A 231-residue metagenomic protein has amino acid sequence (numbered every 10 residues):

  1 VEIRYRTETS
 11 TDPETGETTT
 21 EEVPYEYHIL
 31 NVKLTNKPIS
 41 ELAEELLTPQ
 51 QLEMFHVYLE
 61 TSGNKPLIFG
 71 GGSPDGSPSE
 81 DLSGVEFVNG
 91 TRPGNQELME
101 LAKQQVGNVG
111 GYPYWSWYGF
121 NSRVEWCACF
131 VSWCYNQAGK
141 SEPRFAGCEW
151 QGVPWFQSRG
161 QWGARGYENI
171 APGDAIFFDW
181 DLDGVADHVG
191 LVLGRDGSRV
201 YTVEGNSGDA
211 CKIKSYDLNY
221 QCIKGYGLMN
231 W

Functional and structural regions predicted by a protein language model:
V1-P93: Cell-wall glycan-active module
E2, N108, F177-D179: Generic short beta-strand segments
T7, T11, G194-R195, L218: Generic beta-strand structural signal
G70-K140: N-terminal capping segments
P93-E100, W150-P154, E168, Q221: Generic alpha-helical secondary structure signal
K140-D209: ...with weaker cross-activation on analogous glycine-rich loops/strands in unrelated enzymes
S198-W231: Active-site signature of cysteine proteases
